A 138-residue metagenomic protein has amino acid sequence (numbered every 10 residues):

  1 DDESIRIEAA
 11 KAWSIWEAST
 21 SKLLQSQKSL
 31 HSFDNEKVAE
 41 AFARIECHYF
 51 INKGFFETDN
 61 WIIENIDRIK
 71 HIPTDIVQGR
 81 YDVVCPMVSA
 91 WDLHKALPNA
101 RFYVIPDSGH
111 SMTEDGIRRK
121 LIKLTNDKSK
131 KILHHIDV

Functional and structural regions predicted by a protein language model:
D1-N65, I72: Alpha/beta-hydrolase
E46, D82, L93: Hydrophobic, well-ordered secondary-structure elements that form the walls of internal hydrophobic environments
D67-H71, A96-L97: Short, conserved loop/helix-junction motifs that constitute active-site signature segments in enzyme catalytic cores
I69-K70, I76-Q78: Short beta-strand/loop motif that positions the catalytic acidic residue of the alpha/beta-hydrolase fold
Y81-D82, G109: Short, glycine-/Ser/Thr-/acidic-enriched flexible segments
V83-S89: Conserved alpha/beta-hydrolase "acid-adjacent" motif
W91-D92, L97-N99: C-terminal structured "cap/appendage" subdomains that terminate the fold
A100-V138: Catalytic active-site module of serine/aspartate enzymes centered on a nucleophile-bearing elbow/loop
